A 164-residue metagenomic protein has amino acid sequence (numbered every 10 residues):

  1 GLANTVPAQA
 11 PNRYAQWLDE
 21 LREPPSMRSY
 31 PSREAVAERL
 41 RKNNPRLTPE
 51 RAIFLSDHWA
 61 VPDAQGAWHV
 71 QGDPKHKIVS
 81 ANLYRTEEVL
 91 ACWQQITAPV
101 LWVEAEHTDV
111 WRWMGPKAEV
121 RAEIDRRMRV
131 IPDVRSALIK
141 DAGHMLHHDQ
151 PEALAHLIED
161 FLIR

Functional and structural regions predicted by a protein language model:
G1-R33: Flexible "cap/lid" loop of the alpha/beta hydrolase fold
N4, D109, H144-H147: Nucleotide-sugar-dependent glycosyltransferase donor-binding/catalytic pocket residues
Q9-Y14, G115-E119, P151-L154: Short, glycine/charged-enriched secondary-structure capping and boundary segments
R28-G115: Alpha/beta-hydrolase
Q94-A142: Conserved loop-alpha-helix segment in the C-terminal half of the alpha/beta-hydrolase fold that carries the catalytic
S136-P151, A155: Catalytic histidine-centered segment of alpha/beta-hydrolase-like enzymes
L154, I158, L162: Hydrophobic "lid"/C-terminal helical patch of Rossmann-like NAD(P)-dependent dehydrogenase/epimerase domains
